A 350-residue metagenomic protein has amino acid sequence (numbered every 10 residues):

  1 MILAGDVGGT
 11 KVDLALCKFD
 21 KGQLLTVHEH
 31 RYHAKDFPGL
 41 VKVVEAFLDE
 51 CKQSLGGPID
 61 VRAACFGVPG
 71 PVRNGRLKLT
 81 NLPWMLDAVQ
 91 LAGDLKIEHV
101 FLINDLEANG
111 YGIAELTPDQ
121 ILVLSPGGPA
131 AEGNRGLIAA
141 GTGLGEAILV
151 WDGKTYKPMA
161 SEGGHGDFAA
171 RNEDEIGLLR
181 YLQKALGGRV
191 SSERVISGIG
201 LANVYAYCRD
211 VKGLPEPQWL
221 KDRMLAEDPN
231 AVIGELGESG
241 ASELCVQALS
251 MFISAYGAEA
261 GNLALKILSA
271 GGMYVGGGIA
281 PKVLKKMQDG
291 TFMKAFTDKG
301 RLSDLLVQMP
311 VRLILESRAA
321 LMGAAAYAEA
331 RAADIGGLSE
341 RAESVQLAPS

Functional and structural regions predicted by a protein language model:
M1-G57, G177-S350: ATP-binding/phosphotransfer module of carbohydrate and carboxylate kinases, centering on a glycine-rich
D6, D105, G141: Active-site glycine-centered loops adjacent to acidic/histidine catalytic or metal-binding residues that shape
F19-K21, P71, G153: Short coil/turn motifs at secondary-structure junctions
Q23-E29, K78-T80, K154-H165: Short, well-ordered strand-loop elements centered on a beta-strand within folded domains, enriched for acidic residues
K42, V89, A108, T142 (+4 more regions): Residues on a specific face of well-ordered alpha-helices
Q53-L102, E107-Q120, L137, P281-K285: Short beta-strand-loop/turn "lid" adjacent to the catalytic site in phosphate-handling enzymes
Q120-E193, L284-M287, T291-L306: Glycine-rich phosphate-binding loop of actin/hexokinase-like ATP-binding domains
